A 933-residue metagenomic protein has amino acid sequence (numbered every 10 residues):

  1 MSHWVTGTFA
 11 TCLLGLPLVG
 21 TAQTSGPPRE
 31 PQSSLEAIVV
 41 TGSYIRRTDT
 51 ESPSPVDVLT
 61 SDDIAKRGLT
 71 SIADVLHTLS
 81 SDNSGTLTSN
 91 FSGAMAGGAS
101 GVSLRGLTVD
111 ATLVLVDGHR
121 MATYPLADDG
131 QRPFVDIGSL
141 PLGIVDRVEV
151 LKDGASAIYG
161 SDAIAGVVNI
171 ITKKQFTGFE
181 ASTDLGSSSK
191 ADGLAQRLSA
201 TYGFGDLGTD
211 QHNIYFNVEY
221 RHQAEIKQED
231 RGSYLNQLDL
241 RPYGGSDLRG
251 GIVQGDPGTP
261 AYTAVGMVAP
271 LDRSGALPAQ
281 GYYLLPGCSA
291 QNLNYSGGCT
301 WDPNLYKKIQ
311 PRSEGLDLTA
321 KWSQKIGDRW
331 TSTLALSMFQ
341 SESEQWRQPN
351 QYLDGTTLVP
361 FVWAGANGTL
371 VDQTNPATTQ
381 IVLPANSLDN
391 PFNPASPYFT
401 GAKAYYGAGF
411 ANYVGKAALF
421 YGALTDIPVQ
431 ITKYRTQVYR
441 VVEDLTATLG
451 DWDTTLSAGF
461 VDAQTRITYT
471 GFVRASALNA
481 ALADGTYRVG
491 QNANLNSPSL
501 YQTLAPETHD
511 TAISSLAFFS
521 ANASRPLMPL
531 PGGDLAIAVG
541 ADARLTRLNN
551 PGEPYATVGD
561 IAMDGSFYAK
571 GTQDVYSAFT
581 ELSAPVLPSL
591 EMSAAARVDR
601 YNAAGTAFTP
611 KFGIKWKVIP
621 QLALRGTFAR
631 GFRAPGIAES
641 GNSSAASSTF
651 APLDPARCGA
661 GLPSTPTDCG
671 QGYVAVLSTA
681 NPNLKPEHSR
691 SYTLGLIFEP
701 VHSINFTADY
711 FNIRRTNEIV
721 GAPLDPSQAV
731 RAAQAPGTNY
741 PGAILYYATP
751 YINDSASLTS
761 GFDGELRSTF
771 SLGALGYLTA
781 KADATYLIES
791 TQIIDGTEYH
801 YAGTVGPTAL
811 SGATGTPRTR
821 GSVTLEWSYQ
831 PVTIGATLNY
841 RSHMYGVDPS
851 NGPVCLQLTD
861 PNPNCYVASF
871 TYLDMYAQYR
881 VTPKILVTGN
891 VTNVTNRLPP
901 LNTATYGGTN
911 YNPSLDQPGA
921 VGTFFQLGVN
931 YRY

Functional and structural regions predicted by a protein language model:
M1-T78, R105, S199, G203-F204 (+2 more regions): N-terminal Sec signal peptide and the immediately downstream disordered periplasmic leader that contains the TonB box
I72-V75, L79, S100-S103, V135-G138 (+2 more regions): N-terminal periplasmic accessory domains that precede and gate Gram-negative outer-membrane beta-barrel machines
A73-R120: Extracytoplasmic beta-strand/coil segments of soluble accessory domains associated with Gram-negative outer-membrane
H119-K152: Short acidic/polar hinge/loop motifs at secondary-structure boundaries that mediate gating or recognition
D129, S233-D239, L277-S313, T319 (+6 more regions): Surface-exposed, low-complexity loop segments enriched in small/polar and acidic residues
H212, R329-S332, D451-T454, L535 (+8 more regions): Repeated loop/turn-to-beta-strand initiation elements of outer-membrane beta-barrel proteins
S647, A780-R880, T895: C-terminal beta-barrel architecture of Gram-negative outer-membrane proteins
I788, N839-N851, C855, Q878-Y933: C-terminal beta-signal and adjacent terminal beta-strands/loops of Gram-negative outer-membrane beta-barrel proteins
